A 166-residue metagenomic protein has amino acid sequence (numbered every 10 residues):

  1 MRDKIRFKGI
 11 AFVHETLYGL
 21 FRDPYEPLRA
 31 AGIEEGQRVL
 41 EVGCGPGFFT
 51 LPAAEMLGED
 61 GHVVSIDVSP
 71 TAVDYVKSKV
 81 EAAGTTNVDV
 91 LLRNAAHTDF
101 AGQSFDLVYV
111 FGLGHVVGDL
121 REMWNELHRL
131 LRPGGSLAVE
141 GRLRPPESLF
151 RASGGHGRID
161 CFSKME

Functional and structural regions predicted by a protein language model:
G19-E35: Conserved alpha-helix/loop element of class I SAM-dependent methyltransferases that forms part of the SAM/SAH-binding
S69: Conserved SAM/SAH-binding beta-strand->alpha-helix loop
G84-A95: Conserved SAM-binding strand-loop segment of SAM-dependent methyltransferases
A96-V108: A short acidic, Gly/Pro-enriched loop at the edge of an enzyme's catalytic core that lines a small-molecule cofactor
D106-D119: A short SAM/SAH-binding and catalytic strip from SAM-dependent methyltransferases
R121-P133: A short glycine-rich, Lys/Arg-flanked "PGG" loop and its adjoining helix->strand segment in the class I
G134-R142: Conserved beta-strand signature within the Rossmann-like core of class I S-adenosyl-L-methionine
